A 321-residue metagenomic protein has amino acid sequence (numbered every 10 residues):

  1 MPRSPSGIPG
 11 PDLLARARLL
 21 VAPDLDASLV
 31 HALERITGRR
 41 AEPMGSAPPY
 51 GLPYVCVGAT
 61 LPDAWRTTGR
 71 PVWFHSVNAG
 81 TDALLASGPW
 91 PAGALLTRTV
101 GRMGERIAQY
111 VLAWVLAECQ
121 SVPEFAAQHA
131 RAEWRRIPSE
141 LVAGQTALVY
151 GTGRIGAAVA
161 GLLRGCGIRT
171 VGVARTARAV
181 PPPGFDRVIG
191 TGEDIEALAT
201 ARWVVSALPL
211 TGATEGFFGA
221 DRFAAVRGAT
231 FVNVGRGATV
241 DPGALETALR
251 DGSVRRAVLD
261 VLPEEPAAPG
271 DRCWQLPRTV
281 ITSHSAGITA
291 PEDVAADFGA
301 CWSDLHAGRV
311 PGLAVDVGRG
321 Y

Functional and structural regions predicted by a protein language model:
M1-P53: N-terminal glycine-/charge-rich "phosphate-binding" loop or analogous flexible N-terminal tail
P2, T97-I107, E124-F125, E265-Y321: C-terminal helix-to-coil terminal segments
R40-G51, D63-W65, P183-T200: Short acidic low-complexity segments
L52-A126: Phosphate/diphosphate ligand-binding glycine-rich loop within oxidoreductases
V55-A59, S76, V205-S206, N233 (+2 more regions): Redox-cofactor binding/interface segments in oxidoreductases and associated redox assembly factors
A126-A158, R187: Glycine-rich NAD(P)-binding loop of Rossmann-like domains
G165-P183: NAD(P)-binding Rossmann-fold cofactor-contacting core
A177-R272: Rossmann-like adenosine-cofactor binding region
